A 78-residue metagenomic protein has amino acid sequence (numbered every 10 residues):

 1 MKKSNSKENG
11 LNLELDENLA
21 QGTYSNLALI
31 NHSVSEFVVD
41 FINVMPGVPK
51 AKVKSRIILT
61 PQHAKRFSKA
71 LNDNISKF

Functional and structural regions predicted by a protein language model:
M1-Q62, K69-F78: N-terminal intrinsically disordered, cationic/polar leader segments that include organellar targeting peptides
